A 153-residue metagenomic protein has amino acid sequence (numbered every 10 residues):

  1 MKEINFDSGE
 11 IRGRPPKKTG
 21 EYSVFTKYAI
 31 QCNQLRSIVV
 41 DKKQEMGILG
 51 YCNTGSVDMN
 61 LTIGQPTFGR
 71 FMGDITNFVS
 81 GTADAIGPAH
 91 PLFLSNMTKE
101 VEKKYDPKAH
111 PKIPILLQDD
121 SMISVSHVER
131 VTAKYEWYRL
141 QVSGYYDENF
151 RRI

Functional and structural regions predicted by a protein language model:
M1-I153: Acidic, proline/glycine-enriched N-terminal capping motif
